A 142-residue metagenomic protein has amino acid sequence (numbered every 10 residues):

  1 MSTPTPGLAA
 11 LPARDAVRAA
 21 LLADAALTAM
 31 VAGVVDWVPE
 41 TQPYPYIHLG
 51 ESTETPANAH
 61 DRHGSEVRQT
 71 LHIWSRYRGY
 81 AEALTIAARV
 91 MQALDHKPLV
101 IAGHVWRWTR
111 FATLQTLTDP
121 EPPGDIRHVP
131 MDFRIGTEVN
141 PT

Functional and structural regions predicted by a protein language model:
M1-A59, K97-R107, T142: Small/polar-rich, solvent-exposed N-terminal microdomains that initiate assembly or binding
A9, A13, E82, D125: Conserved acidic
E54-A57, R76, D119: Short beta-turn/strand-loop junction motif enriched in small, turn-promoting residues
A57, G79-A81, V139-P141: Residue-level signal for secondary-structure boundary sites
H60-R62, P123: Short glycine-biased active-site loop of nucleotidyltransferases that positions the nucleotide triphosphate and helps
H63-Y77, V90, R127-T137: Oligomerization/assembly interface segments of phage tail-like spikes and tubes
R76-H96: Mid-chain, well-packed structural core segment of small domains
Q92-T142: Acidic-leaning, charged glycine-interspersed low-complexity segments
